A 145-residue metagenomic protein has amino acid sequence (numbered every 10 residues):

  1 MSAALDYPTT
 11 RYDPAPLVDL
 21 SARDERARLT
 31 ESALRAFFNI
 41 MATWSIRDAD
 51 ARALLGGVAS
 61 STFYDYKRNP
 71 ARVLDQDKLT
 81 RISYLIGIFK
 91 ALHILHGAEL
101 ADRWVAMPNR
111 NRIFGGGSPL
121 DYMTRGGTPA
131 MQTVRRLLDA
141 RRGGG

Functional and structural regions predicted by a protein language model:
M1-G145: Non-transmembrane "mature" sequence context
